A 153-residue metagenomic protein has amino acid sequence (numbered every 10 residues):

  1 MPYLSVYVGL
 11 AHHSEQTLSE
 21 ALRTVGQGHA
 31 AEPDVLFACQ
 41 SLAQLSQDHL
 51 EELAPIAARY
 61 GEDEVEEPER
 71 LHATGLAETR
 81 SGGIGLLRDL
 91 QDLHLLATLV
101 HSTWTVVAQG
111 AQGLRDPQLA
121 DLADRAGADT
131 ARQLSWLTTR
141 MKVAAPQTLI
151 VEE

Functional and structural regions predicted by a protein language model:
M1, T138-E153: Short, charged, intrinsically disordered terminal tails
M1-A30, L87-G113: Alpha-helical bundle segments that constitute or directly flank the non-heme di-iron/ferroxidase center
Y3-A11, E32-E51, L86-L93, P117-T130: Alpha-helical scaffold segments that form or flank carboxylate-/histidine-based iron centers
S19-L22, G26, Q47-A57, T79 (+4 more regions): A structural signal for well-ordered alpha-helices, especially hydrophobic packing surfaces of coiled-coils
V25-V35, A108-D124, A144-V151: Inter-helical turn/loop segments and adjacent helix faces that build the functional surface of alpha-helical bundle
P33-R70, L137-R140: Conserved alpha-helical segments that form or flank metal/cofactor-binding pockets of metalloenzymes
P55-D92, L99, V151-E153: Carboxylate-rich helix-loop segments that flank metal/cofactor sites and access channels in metalloenzymes
H72-G83, T103-P117, Q133-L137, I150-E153: Short, highly charged low-complexity linear segments
